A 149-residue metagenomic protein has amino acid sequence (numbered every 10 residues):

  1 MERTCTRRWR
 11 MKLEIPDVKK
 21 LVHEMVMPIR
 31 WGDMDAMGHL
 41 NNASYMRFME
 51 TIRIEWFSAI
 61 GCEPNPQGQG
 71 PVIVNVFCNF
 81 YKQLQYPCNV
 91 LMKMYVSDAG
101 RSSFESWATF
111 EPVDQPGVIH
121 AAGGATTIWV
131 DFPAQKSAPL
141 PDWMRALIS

Functional and structural regions predicted by a protein language model:
C5, W9-M25, F80, L84-Y86 (+1 more regions): HotDog/MaoC-like acyl-thioester-processing domains
C5-S58: Catalytic strand-loop segment that frames the active site of acyl-thioester-processing enzymes
V18, N42, Q69, V74-F77 (+3 more regions): Anionic, Ser/Thr-rich low-complexity intrinsically disordered regions
W31-D33, G61, F77-K82, D114: Short, well-ordered turn and helix-capping elements at secondary-structure junctions
Y45-F48, V72, T126: Residue-level recognition of specific faces of alpha-helices
G61-Q67, P71: A short, contiguous structural element within a folded domain that forms the immediate neighborhood of a functional site
